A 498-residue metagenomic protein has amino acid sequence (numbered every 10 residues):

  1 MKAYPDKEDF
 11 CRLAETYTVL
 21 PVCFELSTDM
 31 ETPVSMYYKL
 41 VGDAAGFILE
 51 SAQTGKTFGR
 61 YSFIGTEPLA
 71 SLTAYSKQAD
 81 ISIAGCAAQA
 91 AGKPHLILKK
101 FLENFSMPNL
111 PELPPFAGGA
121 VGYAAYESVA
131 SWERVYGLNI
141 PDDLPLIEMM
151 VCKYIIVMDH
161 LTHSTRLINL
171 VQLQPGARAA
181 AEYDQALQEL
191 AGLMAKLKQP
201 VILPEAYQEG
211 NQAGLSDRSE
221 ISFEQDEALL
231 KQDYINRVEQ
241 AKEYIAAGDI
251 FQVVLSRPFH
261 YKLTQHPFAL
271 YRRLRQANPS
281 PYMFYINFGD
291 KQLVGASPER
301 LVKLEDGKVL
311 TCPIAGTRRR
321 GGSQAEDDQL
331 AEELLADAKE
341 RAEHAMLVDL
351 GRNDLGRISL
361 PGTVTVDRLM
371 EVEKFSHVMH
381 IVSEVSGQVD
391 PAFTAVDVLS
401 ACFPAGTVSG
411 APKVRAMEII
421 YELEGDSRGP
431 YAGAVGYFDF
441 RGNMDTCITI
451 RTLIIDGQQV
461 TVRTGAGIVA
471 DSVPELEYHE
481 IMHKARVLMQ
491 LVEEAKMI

Functional and structural regions predicted by a protein language model:
M1-I498: Extended alpha-helical targeting/anchoring segments, especially N-terminal organellar/secretory targeting helices
